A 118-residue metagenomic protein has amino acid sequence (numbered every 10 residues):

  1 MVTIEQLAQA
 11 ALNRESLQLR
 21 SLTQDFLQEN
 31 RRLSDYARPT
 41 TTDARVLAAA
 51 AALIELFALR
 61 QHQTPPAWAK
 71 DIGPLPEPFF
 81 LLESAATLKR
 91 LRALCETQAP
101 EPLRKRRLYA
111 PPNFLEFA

Functional and structural regions predicted by a protein language model:
M1-Q9, E101, L115-F117: N-terminal leader/targeting peptides and immediately adjacent processing regions
V2-R60: Helix-turn-helix/homeodomain-like alpha-helical modules used for DNA recognition and transcription-factor dimerization
T64-A118: Charge-dense, extended regions
